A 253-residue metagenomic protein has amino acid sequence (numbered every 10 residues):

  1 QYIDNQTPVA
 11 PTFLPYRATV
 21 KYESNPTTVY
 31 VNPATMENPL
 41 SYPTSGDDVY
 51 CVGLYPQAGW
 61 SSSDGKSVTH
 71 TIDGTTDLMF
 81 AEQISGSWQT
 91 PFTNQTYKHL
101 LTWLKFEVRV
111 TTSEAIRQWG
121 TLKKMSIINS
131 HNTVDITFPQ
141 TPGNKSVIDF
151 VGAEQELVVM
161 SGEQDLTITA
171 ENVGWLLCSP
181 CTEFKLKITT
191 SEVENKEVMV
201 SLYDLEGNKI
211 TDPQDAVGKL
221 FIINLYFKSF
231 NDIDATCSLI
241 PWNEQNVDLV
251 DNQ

Functional and structural regions predicted by a protein language model:
Q1-W119, V159-N172, P180, K185-T190 (+3 more regions): Short, low-hydrophobicity acidic/polar segments
Q1-Y16, E114-V151: Short, ordered, surface-exposed loop/turn motifs in non-cytosolic proteins
T28-Y30, K145-F150, L205-I223: Short, surface-exposed linear segments at secondary-structure transitions and domain or protein termini
C51, L122-I127, I136, F184-I188 (+3 more regions): Hydrophobic beta-strand residues in large extracellular and virion-surface proteins
S62-S67, K196-D204: Edge beta-strands of extracellular beta-sandwich domains
L176: Substrate/cofactor-recognition hotspot
S191-N195: Glycine-centered tight beta-turn/hairpin loop motif at sheet-sheet or coil-to-beta transitions
L220, N224-Q253: Intrinsically disordered, low-complexity repeat and linker tracts
